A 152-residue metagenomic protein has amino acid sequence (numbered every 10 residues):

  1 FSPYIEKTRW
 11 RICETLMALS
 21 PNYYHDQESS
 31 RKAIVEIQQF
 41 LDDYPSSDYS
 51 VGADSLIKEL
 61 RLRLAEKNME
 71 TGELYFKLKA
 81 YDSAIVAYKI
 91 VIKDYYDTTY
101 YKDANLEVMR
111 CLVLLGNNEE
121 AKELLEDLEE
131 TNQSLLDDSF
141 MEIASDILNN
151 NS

Functional and structural regions predicted by a protein language model:
F1-S152: Acidic, polar-rich low-complexity tracts and alpha-helical solenoid repeat scaffolds
